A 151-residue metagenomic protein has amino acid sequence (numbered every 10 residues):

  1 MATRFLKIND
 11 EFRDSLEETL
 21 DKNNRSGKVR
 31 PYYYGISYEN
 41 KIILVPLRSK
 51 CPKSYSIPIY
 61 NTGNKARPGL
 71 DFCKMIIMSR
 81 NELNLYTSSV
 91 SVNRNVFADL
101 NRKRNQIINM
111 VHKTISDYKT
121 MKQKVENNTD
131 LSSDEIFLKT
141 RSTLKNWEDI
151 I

Functional and structural regions predicted by a protein language model:
M1-K28: GIY-YIG nuclease catalytic motif and its immediate N-terminal context
L6-I8, L44-L47, M75, V111: Generic structural hydrophobic/aromatic packing signal, biased to beta-strands
D10-E11, S49, R80: Residues that form or immediately flank small-molecule/cofactor binding pockets and catalytic motifs
S15, C51-S54, E82-L85: A broad, structure-centric signal for solvent-exposed, well-ordered loop/edge residues that line or flank functional
R25-V29, Y38-C73: Compact nucleic-acid interaction/catalytic patches
G63-I151: C-terminal terminal-subdomain/extension
